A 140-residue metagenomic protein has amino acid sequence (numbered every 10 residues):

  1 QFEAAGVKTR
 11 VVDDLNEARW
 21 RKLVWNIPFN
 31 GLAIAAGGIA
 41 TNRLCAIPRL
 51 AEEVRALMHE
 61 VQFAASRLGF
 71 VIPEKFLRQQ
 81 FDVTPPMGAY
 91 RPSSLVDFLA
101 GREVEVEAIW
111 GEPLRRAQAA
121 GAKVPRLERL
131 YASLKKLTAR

Functional and structural regions predicted by a protein language model:
Q1-P28, L32-E74: Internal alpha-helical scaffold of NAD(P)-dependent oxidoreductase catalytic cores
E3, R43, E52-R140: NAD(P)-dependent Rossmann-like dehydrogenase/reductase catalytic/cofactor-binding core
